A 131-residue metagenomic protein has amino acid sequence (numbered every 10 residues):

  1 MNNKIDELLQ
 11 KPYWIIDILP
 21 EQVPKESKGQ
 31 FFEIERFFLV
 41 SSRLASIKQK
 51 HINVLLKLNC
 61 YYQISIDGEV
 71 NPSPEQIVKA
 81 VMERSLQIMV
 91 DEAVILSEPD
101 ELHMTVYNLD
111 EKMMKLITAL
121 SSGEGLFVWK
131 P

Functional and structural regions predicted by a protein language model:
M1-M104, N108-P131: Structured alpha/beta or helical-core interaction and ligand-binding surfaces enriched in interleaved
